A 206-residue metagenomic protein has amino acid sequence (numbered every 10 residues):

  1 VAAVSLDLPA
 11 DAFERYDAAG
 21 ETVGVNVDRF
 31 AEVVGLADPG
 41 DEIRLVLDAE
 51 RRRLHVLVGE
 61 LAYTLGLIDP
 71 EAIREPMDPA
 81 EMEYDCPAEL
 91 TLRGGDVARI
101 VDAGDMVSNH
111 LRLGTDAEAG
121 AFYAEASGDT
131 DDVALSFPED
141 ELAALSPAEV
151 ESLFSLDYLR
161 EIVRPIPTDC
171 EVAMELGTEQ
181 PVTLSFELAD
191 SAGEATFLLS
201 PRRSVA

Functional and structural regions predicted by a protein language model:
V1-G95, R99-M106, G114-A206: DNA polymerase sliding clamps and clamp-related checkpoint/processivity subunits
N109: Short beta-strand or tight-loop elements that sit immediately N-terminal to catalytic metal-binding acidic residues
